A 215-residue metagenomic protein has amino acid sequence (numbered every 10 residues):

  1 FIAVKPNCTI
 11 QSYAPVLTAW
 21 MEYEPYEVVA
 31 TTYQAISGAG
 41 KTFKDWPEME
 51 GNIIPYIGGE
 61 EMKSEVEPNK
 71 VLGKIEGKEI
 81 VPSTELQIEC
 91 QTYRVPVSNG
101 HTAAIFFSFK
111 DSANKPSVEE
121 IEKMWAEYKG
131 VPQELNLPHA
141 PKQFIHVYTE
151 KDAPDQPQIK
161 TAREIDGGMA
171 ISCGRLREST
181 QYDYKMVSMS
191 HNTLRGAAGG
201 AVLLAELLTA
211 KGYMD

Functional and structural regions predicted by a protein language model:
F1-M49, I53, Q87, I171 (+4 more regions): N-terminal Rossmann-like NAD(P) cofactor-binding subdomain of oxidoreductases, focused on the glycine-rich
I10-Q11, M62, K115, R195-A198: Loop/helix-junction capping segments adjacent to catalytic residues or to phosphate/diphosphate-binding pockets
E27-K185: C-terminal substrate-binding/catalytic lobe of Rossmann-fold NAD(P)-dependent oxidoreductases
